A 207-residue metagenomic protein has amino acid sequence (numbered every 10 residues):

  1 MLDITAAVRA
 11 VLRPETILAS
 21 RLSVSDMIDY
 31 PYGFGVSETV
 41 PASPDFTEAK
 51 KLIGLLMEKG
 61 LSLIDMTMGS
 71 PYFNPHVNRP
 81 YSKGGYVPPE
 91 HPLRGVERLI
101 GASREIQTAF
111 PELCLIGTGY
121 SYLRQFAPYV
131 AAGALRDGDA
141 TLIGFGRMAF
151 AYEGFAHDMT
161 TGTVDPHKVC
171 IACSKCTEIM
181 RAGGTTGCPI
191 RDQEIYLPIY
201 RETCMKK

Functional and structural regions predicted by a protein language model:
M1-K207: Flavin-dependent oxidoreductase catalytic cores
